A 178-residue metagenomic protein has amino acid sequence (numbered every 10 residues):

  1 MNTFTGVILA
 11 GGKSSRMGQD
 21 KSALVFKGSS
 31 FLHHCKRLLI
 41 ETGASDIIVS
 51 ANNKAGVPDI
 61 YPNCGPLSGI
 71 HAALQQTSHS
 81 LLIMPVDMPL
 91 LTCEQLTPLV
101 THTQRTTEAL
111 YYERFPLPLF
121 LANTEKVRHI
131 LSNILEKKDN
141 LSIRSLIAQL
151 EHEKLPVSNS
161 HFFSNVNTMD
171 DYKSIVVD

Functional and structural regions predicted by a protein language model:
N2, K138-D178: Conserved alpha/beta core of the MobA/IspD/sugar-nucleotide pyrophosphorylase nucleotidyltransferase superfamily
N2-N52, C93-L96: N-terminal glycine-rich phosphate-binding loop and ensuing alpha1 helix
H34, G69-A72, P98, H102 (+1 more regions): Alpha-helical elements of Rossmann-like donor-binding domains used by nucleotide-donor carbohydrate transfer enzymes
A51, A109-E125: Short beta-strand-to-loop element that shapes/binds the nucleotide-sugar donor at the catalytic cleft/hinge
N52-I83: Short phosphate-binding loop-to-helix
P85-P89: The conserved acidic donor/metal-binding loop of glycosyltransferases
C93-P116: Conserved donor-nucleotide/metal-binding helix-loop-beta segment in metal-dependent transferases, i.e., the alpha-helix
P118-I147: Short, glycine-/small-residue-rich phosphate/pyrophosphate-handling segment
